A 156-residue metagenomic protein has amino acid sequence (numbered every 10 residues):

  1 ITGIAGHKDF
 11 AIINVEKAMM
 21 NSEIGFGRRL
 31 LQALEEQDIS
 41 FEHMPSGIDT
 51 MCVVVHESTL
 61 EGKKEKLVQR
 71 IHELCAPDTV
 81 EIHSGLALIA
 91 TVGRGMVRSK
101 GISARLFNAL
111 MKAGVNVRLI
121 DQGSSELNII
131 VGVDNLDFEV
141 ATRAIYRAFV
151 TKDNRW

Functional and structural regions predicted by a protein language model:
I1-W156: A conserved regulatory-domain signal marking ACT and ACT-like small-molecule sensing domains and adjacent regulatory
